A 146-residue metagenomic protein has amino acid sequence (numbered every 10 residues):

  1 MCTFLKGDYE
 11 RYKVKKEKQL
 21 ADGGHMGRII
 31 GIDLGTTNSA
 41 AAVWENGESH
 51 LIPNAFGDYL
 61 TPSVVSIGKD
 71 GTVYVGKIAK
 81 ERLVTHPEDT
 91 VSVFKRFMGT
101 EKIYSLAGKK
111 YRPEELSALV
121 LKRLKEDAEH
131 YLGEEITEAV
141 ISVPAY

Functional and structural regions predicted by a protein language model:
E17-P62, I67-Y146: N-terminal phosphate-binding loop and flanking beta/alpha elements of the actin-like ATPase fold
